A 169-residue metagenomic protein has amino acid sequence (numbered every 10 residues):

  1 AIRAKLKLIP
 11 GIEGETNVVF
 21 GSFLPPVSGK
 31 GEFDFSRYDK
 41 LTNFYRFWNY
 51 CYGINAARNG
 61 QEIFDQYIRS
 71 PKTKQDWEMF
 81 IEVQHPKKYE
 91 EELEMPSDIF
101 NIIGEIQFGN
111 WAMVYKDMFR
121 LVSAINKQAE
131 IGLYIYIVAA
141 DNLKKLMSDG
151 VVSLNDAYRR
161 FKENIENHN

Functional and structural regions predicted by a protein language model:
K5-D98, N110-F119, N126: Active-site metal-binding core of divalent-cation-utilizing nuclease and nuclease-like domains
N101-I102, L133: Structural motif
G104-F108, I137-A139: Short His-Asn-centered micro-motif
G109-M113, D141-K144: Short acidic, S/G/P-rich loop/turn micro-motifs used as interaction or catalytic elements
A124-I131, E163-H168: Arginine/glycine-rich "motif VI" loop of SF2 helicases in the C-terminal RecA-like domain
A129-A139: Conserved beta-strand signature within the Rossmann-like core of class I S-adenosyl-L-methionine
A139-N169: Domain-level recognition of nuclease-like catalytic cores that cleave nucleotide substrates
